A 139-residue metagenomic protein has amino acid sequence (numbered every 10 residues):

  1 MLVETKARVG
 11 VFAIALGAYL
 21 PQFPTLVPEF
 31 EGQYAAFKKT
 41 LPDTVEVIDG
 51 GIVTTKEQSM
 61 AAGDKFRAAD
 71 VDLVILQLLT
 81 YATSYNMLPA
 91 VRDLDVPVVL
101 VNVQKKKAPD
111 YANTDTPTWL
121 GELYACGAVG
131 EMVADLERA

Functional and structural regions predicted by a protein language model:
M1-A139: Metallocofactor- and cofactor-centric catalytic cores in central/energy metabolism, strongly enriched
